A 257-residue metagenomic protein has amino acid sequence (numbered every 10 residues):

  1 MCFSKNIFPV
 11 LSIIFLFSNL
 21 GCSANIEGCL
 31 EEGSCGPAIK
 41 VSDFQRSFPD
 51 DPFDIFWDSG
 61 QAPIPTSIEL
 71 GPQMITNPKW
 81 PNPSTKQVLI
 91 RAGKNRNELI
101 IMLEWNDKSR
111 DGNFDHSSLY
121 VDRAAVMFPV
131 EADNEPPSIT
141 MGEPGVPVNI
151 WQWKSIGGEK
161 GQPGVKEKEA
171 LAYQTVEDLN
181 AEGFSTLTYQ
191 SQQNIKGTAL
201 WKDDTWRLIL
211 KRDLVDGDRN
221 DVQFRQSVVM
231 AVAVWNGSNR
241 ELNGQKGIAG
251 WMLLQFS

Functional and structural regions predicted by a protein language model:
M1-P9: Bacterial N-terminal signal peptides that target proteins for export
P9-N19: Bacterial N-terminal signal peptides
S23-D111, V176, F184, N239-S257: Order/disorder boundary and secretion-linked terminal/linker segments
I64, E69-A170, F224-G244: Surface-exposed, glycine/proline- and aromatic-rich loop segments on solvent-exposed faces across compartments
T85-V88, R110-G112, Q193-I195, D213-G217: Short alpha-helical segments and helix-capping/turn motifs at coil-helix boundaries
V88-A92, K196-W201: Short amphipathic beta-strand and strand-loop transition segments with alternating hydrophobic
W153-L200: Short helix-loop boundary/capping segments
R207, K211, G217-S257: Long, compositionally biased interface segments
